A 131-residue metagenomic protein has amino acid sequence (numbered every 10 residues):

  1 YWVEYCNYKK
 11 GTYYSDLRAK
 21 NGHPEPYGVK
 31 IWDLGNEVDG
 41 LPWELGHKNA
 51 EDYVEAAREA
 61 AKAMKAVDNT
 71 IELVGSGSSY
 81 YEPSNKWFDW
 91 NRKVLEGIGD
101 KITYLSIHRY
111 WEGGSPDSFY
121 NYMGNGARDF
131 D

Functional and structural regions predicted by a protein language model:
C6, T12-N49, V74, T103-G114: Active-site groove signature of glycoside hydrolases
G11-T12, S84: Secretory-pathway/luminal and periplasmic proteins that interact with or process carbohydrate-rich
N49-D131: Noncatalytic carbohydrate-binding groove/subsite architecture in carbohydrate-active enzymes
